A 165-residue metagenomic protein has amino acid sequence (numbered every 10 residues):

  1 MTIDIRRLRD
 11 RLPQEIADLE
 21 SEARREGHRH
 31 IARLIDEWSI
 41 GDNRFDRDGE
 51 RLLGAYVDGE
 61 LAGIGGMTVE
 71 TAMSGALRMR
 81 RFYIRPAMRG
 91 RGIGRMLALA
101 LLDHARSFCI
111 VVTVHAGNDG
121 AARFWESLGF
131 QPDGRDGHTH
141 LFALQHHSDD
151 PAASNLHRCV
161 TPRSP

Functional and structural regions predicted by a protein language model:
M1-Q14, D18, H147-P165: Conserved N-terminal entry element of GNAT/NAT acetyltransferase domains
I3-G75, R80, H104: Acetyl-CoA-dependent GNAT
F82-I84: Hydrophobic adenine-recognition pocket in adenosine-nucleotide-binding enzymes
A87-A100: Conserved acetyl-CoA pyrophosphate-binding loop and the N-cap/start of the following alpha-helix in GNAT-like
R89, V112-R123, H138-L141, Q145: Conserved beta-strand-loop-alpha-helix junction that forms the acyl-donor binding cleft
E126-D136: Conserved acetyl-CoA-binding loop of GNAT-fold acetyltransferases
